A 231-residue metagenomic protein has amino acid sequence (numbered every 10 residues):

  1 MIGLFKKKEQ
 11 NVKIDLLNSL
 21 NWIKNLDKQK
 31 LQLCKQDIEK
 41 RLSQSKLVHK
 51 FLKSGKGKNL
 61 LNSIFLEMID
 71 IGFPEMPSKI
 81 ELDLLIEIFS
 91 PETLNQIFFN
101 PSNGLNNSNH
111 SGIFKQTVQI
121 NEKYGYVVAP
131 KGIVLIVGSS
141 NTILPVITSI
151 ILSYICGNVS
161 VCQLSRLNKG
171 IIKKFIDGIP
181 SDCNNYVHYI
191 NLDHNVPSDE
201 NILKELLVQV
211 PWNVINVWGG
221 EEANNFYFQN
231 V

Functional and structural regions predicted by a protein language model:
M1-A129: N-terminal Rossmann-like NAD(P)+-binding subdomain of aldehyde/semialdehyde dehydrogenases
I113-V231: Rossmann-like NAD(P) dinucleotide-binding subdomain of oxidoreductase/dehydrogenase enzymes
